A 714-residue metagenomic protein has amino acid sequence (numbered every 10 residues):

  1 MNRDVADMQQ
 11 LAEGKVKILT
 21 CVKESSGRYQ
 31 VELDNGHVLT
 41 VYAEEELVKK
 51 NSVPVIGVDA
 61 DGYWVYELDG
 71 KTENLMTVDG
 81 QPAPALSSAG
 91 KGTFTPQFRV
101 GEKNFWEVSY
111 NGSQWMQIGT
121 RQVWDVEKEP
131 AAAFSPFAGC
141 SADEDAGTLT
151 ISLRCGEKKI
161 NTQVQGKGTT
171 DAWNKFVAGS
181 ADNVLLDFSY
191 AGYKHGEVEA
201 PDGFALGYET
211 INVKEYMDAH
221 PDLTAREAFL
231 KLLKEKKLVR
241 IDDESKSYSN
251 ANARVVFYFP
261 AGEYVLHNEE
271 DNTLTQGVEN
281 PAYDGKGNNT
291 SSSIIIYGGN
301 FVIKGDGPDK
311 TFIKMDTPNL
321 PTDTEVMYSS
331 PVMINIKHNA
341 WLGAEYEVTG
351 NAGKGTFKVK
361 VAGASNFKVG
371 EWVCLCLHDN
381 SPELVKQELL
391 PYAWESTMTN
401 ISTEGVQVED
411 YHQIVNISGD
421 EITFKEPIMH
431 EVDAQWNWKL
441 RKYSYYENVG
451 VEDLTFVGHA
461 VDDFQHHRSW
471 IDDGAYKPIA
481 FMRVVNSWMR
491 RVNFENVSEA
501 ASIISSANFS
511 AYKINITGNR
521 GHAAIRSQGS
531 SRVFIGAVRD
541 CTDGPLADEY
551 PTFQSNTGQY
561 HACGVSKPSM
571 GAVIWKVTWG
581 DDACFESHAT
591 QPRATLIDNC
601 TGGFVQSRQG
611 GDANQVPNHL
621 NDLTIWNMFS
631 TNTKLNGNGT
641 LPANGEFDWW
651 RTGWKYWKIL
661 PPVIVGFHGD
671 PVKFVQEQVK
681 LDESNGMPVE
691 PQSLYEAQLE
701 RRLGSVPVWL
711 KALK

Functional and structural regions predicted by a protein language model:
M1-E73, G80-G119, W124-K175, G179-A181: Acidic/polar, low-complexity intrinsically disordered N-terminal segments immediately downstream of a Sec signal
S26, V53, D61, T95 (+14 more regions): Surface-exposed or flexible loop/turn and strand-edge residues in extracellular/cell-surface modules
V58, V100, F259, L266 (+14 more regions): Extracellular beta-strand solenoids
G166-D453, V457-H467, G653-K714: Extracellular "leader-to-stem" segments immediately downstream of a signal peptide or signal-anchor in secreted/lumenal
V256, S293, F312, P321-V326 (+10 more regions): Structural detector of coil-to-beta-strand junctions
N300, D309, E447-G458, V485-N496 (+5 more regions): Right-handed parallel beta-helix
E371, L377-V408, V415, T455-P551: Right-handed parallel beta-helix
V577, D582, R593, D598-K714: Catalytic domains of carbohydrate-active enzymes that cleave complex glycans
